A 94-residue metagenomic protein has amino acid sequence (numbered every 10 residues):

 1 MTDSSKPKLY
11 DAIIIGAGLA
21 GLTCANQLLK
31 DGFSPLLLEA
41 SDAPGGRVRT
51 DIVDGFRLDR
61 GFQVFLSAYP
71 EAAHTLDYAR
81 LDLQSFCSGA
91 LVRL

Functional and structural regions predicted by a protein language model:
M1-T2, D51: A generic local structural motif
D3-A20, L36: Beta1/beta-strand and adjacent pyrophosphate-binding region of the FAD-binding site in flavoprotein oxidoreductases
I13-I15, L29-D54: Glycine-rich FAD pyrophosphate-binding loop
L19, A43-P44, F65: Hydrophobic pocket-lining residues within nucleotide cofactor-binding pockets
Q27-D31, Y78-A79: Active-site catalytic microenvironments for nucleophilic, acid-base chemistry
D54-L94: Dinucleotide-binding Rossmann-like beta1-alpha1 core, especially the glycine-rich loop that anchors the ADP
